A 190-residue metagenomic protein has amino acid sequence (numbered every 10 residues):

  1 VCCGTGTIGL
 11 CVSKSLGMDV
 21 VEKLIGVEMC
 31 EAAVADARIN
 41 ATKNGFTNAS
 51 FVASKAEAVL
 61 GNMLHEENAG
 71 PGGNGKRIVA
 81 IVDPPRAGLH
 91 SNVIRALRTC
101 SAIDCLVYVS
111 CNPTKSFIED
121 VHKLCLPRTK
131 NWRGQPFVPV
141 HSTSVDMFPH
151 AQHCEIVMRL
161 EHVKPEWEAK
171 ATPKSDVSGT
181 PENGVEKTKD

Functional and structural regions predicted by a protein language model:
V1-D190: Rossmann-like S-adenosyl-L-methionine
